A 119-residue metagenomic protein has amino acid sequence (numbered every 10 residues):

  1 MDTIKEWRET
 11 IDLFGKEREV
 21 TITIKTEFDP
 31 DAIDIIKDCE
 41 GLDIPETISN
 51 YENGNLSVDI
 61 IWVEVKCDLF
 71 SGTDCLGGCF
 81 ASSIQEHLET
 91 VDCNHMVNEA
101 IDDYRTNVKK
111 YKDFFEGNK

Functional and structural regions predicted by a protein language model:
M1-K119: Acidic interaction surfaces
